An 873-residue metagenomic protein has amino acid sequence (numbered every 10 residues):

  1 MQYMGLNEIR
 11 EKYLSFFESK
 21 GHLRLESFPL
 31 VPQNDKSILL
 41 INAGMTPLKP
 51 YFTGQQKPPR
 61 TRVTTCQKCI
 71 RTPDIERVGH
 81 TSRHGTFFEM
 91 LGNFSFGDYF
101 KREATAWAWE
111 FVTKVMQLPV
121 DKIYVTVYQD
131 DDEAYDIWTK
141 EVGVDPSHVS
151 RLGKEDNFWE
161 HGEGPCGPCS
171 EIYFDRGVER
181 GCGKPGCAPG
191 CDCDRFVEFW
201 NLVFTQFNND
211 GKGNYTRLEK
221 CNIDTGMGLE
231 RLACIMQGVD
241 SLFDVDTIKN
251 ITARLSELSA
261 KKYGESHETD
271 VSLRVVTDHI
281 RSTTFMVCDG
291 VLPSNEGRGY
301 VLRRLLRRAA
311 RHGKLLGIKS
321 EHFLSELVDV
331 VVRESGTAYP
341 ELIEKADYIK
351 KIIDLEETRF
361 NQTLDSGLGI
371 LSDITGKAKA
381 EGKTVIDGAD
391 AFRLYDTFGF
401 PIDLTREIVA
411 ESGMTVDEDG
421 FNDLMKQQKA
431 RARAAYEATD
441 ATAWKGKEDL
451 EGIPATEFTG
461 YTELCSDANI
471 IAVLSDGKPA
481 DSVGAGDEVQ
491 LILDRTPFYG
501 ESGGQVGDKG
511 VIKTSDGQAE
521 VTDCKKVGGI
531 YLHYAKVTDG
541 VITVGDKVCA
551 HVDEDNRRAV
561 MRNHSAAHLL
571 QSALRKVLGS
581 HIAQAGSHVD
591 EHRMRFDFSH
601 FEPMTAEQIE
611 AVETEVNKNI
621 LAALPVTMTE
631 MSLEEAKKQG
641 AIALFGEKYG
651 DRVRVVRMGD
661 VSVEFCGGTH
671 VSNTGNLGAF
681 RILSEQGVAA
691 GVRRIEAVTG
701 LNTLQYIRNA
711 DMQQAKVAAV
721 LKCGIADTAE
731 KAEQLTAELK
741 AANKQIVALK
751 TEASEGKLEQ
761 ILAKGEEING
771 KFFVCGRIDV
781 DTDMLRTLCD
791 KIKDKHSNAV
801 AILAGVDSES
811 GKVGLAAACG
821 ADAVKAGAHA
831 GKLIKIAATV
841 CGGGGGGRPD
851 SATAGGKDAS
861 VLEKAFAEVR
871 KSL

Functional and structural regions predicted by a protein language model:
M1-L873: A glycine- and charged-residue-rich anion-binding loop/surface
